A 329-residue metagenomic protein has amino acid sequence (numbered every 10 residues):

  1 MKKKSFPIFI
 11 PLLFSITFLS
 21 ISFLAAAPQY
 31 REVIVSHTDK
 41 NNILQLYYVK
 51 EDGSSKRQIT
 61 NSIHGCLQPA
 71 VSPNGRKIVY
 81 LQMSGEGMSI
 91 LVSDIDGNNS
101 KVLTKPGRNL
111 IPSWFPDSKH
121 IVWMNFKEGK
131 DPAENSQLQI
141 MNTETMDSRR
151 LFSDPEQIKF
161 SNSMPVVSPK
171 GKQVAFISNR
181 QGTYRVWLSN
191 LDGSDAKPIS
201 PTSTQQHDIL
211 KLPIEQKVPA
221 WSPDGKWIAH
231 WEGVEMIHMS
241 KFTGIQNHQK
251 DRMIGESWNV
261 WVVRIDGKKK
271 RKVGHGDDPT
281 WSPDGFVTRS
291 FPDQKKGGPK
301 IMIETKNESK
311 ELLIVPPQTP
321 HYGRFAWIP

Functional and structural regions predicted by a protein language model:
M1-S5: Positively charged n-region of N-terminal signal peptides that target proteins for export
I10-S22: Bacterial N-terminal signal peptides
F23-P329: Sequence signature of WD/YWTD-type beta-propeller architectures
